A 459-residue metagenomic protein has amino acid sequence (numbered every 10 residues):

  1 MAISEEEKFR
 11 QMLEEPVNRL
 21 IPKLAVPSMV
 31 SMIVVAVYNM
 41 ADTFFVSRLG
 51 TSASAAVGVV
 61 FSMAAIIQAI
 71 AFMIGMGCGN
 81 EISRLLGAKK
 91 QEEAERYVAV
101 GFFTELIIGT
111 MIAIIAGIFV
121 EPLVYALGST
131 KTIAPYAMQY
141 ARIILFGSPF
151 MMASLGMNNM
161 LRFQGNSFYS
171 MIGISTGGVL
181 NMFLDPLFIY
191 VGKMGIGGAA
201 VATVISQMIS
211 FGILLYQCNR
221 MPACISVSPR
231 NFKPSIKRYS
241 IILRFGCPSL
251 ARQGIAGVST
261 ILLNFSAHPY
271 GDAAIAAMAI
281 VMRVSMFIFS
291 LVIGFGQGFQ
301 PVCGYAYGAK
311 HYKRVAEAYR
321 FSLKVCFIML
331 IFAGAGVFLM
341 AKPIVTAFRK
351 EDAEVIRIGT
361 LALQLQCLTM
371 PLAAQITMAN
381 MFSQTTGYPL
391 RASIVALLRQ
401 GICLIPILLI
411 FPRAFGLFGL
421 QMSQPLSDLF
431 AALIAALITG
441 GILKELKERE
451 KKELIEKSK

Functional and structural regions predicted by a protein language model:
M1-A25, I82-P149, V191-C247, C303-T369 (+1 more regions): Short alpha-helical transmembrane segments in multi-pass integral membrane proteins
M12-F44, R48-L49, A65-G77, E81 (+6 more regions): N-terminal transmembrane alpha-helices
K23-D42, I143, S154, G177 (+5 more regions): Transmembrane helical elements of multi-pass membrane transporters/channels
V26, V30, V60-M63, F103-I107 (+12 more regions): Hydrophobic residues within alpha-helical transmembrane segments of multi-pass solute transporters/permease subunits
I33, V37-A55, V124-K131, L187-M194 (+4 more regions): Helix-terminus/linker motif at the lipid-water interface of multi-pass membrane proteins
S54-I114, M151-S170, A277-A341, A373-V395: Small-residue-rich hydrophobic transmembrane alpha-helices
I66-A69, A113, N181-P186, F211-L215 (+4 more regions): Hydrophobic transmembrane alpha-helices of multi-pass small-molecule transporters
G75, I144-R162, S170-N181, A199-G212 (+4 more regions): Short runs within selected transmembrane alpha-helices of multi-pass transporters and secretion channels
